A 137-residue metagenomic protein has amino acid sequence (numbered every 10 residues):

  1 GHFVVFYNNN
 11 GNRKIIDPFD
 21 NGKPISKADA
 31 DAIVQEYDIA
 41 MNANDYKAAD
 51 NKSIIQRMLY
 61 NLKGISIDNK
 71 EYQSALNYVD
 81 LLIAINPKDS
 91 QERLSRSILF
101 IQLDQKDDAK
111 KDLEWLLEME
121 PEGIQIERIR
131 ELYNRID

Functional and structural regions predicted by a protein language model:
G1-D137: A structural boundary/capping signal
